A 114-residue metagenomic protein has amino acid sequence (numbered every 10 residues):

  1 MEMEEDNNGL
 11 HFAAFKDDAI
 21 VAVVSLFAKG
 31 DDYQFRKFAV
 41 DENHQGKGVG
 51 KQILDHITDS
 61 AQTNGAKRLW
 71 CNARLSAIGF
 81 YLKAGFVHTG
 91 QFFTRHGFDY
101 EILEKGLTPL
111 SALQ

Functional and structural regions predicted by a protein language model:
M1-V21: Active-site rim helix/loop that mediates acceptor-substrate recognition in acyltransferases
A13, A19-F27, Q34-A39: Conserved beta-strand in the GNAT
A28-F38, Q45, R95-D99: A conserved beta-turn-beta hairpin within the catalytic core of GNAT-like acetyltransferases that forms part
V40, G46-D59: Conserved acetyl-CoA-binding loop-helix of GNAT-fold acetyltransferases
I53, A77-F80: Conserved short alpha-helix immediately C-terminal to the canonical SAM/SAH-binding motif I of Rossmann-like
A61-R74: Conserved GNAT acetyl-CoA-binding A-motif
W70-N72, L82, V87-K105: Conserved catalytic-core motifs of GNAT/GCN5-like acyltransferases
T108-Q114: Acidic/histidine-enriched, glycine/proline-rich intrinsically disordered or flexible terminal extensions
